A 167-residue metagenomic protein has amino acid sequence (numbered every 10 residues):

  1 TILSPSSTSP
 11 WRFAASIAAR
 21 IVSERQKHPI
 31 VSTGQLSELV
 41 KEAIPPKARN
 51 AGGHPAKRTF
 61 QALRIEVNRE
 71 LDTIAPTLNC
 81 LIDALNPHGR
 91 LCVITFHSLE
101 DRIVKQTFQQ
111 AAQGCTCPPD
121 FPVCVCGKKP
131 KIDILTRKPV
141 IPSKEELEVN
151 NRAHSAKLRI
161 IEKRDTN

Functional and structural regions predicted by a protein language model:
T1-N167: S-adenosyl-L-methionine-dependent methyltransferase catalytic core, i.e., the SAM/SAH-binding region
